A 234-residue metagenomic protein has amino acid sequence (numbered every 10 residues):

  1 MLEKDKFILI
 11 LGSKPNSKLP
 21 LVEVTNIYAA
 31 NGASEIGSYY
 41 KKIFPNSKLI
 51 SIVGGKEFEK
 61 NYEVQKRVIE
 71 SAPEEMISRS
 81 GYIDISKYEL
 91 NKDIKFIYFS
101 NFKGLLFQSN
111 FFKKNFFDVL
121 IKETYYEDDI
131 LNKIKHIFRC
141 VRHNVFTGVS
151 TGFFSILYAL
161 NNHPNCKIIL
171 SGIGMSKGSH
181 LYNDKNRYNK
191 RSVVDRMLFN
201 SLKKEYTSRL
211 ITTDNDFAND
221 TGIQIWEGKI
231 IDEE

Functional and structural regions predicted by a protein language model:
M1-E234: Metal-ion/cofactor- or nucleotide/acyl-coenzyme-handling active-site neighborhoods
